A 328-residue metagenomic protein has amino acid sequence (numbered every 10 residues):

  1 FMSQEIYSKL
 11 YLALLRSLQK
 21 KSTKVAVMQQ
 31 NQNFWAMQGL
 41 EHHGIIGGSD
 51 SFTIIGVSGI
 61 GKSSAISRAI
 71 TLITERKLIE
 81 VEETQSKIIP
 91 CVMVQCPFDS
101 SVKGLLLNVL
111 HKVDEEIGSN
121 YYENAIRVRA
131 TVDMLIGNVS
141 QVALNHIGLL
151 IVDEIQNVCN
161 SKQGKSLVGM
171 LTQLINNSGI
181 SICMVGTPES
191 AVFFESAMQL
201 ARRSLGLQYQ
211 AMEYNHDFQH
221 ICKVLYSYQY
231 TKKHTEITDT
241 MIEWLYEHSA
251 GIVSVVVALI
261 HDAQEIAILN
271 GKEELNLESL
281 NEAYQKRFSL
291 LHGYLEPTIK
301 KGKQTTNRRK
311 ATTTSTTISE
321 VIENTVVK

Functional and structural regions predicted by a protein language model:
F1-S49, N281, Q285-K328: A short, basic N-terminal segment
V27-M37, H43-G47, S101-N108, E116-G164 (+2 more regions): Mid-core helix/loop region of P-loop NTP-binding domains shared across ATPases and GTPases
H42-S67: Walker A/P-loop nucleotide-binding motif
S67-T71, V257: The feature captures the helix immediately C-terminal to the Walker
L72-E83, E115-G118: Post-Walker A helix-loop "phosphate-sensing" segment adjacent to the P-loop in P-loop NTPases
L78-P97: Conserved catalytic segments around the Walker B and adjacent sensor/switch elements of P-loop NTPase domains
V139, C159, G169-E236, T240: The catalytic "switch" region of P-loop NTPases
N215-H216, K223-K328: C-terminal alpha-helical "lid" subdomain
